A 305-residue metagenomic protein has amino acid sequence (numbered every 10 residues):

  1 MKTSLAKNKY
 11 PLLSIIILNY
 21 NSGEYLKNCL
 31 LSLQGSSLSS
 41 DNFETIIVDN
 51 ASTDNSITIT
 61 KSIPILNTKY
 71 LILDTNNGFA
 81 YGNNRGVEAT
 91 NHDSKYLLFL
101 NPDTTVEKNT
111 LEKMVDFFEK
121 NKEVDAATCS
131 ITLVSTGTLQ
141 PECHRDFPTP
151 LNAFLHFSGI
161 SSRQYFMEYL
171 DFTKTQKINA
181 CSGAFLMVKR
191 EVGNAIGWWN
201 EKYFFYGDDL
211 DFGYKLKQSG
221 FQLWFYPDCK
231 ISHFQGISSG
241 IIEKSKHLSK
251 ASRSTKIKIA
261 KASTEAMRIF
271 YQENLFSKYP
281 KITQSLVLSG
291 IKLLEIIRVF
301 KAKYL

Functional and structural regions predicted by a protein language model:
L31-N42: Short, acidic, metal-binding catalytic loop of nucleotide-sugar glycosyltransferases
S32, D49-T58, T75: A conserved acidic beta->alpha catalytic loop
L73-H92: Glycine-rich, basic loop-to-helix element that forms the pyrophosphate-binding segment of sugar-nucleotide handling
D93-T105: Short beta-strand-to-loop acidic/aromatic patch adjacent to the donor-nucleotide binding site
E107-E142: Conserved donor NDP-sugar-binding/catalytic core segment of glycosyltransferases
F147-N179: Short, flexible, basic/aromatic active-site loop/helix in glycosyltransferases
N179-S232: A short, conserved alpha-helix in the catalytic core of glycosyltransferases
K217-Y304: Active-site-adjacent helix/loop segment of glycosyltransferases that harbors family-specific signature motifs
